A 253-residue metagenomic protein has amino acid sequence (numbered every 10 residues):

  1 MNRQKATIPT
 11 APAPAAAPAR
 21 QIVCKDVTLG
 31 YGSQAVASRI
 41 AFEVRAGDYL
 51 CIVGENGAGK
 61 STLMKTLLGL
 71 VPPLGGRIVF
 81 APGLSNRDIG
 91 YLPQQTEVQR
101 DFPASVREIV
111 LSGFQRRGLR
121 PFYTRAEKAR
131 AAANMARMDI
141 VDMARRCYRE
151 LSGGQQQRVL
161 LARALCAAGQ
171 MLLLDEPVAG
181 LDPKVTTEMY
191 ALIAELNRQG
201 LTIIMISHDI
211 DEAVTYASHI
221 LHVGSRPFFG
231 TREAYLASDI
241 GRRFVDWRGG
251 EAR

Functional and structural regions predicted by a protein language model:
L68: Helix-to-loop junction immediately C-terminal to a conserved catalytic motif
R125-M143: Conserved ABC ATPase "signature" region
C147-L151, Q155: Conserved ABC ATPase signature
L172-D175: Catalytic Walker B motif of ABC-type/P-loop ATPase nucleotide-binding domains
V178-A179: Short loop immediately C-terminal to the Walker-B catalytic DE motif in ABC-type ATPase nucleotide-binding domains
S207-H208: H-loop/switch region of ABC-family ATPase nucleotide-binding domains
S225-G250: Conserved beta-strand-loop-alpha-helix hinge in the C-terminal portion of ABC ATPase nucleotide-binding domains
